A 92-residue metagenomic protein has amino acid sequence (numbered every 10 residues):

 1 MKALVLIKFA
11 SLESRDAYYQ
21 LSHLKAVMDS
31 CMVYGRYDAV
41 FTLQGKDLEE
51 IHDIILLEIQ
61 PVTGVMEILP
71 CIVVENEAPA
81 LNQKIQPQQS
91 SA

Functional and structural regions predicted by a protein language model:
M1-A92: A compositional/biophysical signature of low hydrophobicity enriched in polar/charged and small residues
